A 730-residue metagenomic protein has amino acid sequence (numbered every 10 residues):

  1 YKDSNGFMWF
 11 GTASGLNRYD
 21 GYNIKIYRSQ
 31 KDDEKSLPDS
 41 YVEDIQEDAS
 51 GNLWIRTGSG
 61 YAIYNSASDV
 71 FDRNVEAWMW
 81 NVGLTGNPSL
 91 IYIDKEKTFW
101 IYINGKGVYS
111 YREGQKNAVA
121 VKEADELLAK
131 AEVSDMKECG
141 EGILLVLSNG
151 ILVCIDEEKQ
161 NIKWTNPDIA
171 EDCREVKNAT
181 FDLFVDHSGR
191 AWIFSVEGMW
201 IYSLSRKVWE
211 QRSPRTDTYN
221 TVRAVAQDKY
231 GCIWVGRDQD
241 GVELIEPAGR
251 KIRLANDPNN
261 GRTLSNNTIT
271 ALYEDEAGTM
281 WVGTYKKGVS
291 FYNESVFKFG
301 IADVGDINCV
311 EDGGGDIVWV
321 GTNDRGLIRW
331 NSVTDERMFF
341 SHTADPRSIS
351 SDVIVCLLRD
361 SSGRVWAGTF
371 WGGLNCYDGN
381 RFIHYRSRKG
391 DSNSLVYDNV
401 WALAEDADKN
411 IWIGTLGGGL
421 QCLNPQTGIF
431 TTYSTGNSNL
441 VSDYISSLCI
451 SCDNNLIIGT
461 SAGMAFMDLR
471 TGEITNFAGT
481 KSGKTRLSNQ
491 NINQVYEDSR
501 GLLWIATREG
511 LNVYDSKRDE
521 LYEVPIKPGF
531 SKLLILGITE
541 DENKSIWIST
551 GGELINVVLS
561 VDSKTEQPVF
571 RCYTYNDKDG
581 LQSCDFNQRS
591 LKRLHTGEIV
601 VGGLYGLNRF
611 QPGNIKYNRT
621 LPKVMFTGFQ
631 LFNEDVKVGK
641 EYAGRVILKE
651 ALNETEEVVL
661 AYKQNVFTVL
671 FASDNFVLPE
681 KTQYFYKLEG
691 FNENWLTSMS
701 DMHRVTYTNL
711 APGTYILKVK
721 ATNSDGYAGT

Functional and structural regions predicted by a protein language model:
Y1-S4, M8, Q30-V42, M79-L84 (+15 more regions): Residue-level "micro-hotspots" composed of small/polar
K2-N5, E47-S50, Y92-E96, E138-E141 (+10 more regions): Residue-level detector of Asp-centered blade-edge/turn motifs that repeat once per structural unit in beta-propeller
F7-W9, N52-W54, F99-I101, I143-L145 (+10 more regions): Conserved beta-propeller blade signature
S14-N17, S59-A62, G105-V108, N149-L152 (+10 more regions): Loop/turn residues immediately N-terminal
D20-N23, N65-D69, R112-K116, D156-Q160 (+10 more regions): Short loop/turn segments that connect beta-strands within beta-propeller blades
K25-Y27, D72, V119, K163 (+7 more regions): A structural motif specific to WD40 beta-propellers
D72-L90: Asp-box/WD-like beta-propeller blade repeats and closely related beta-sheet repeat scaffolds
L84-I91, F99-Y109, A118, L127-C139 (+3 more regions): Solenoidal tandem-repeat scaffolds enriched in leucines and small polar residues
